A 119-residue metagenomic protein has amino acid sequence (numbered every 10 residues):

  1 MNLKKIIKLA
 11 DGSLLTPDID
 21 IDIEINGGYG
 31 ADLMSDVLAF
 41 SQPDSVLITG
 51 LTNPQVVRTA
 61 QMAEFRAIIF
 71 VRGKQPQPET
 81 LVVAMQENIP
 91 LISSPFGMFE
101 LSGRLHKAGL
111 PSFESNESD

Functional and structural regions predicted by a protein language model:
M1-N2: Absolute protein N-terminus
I7-K8: N-terminal intrinsically disordered, cationic/polar leader segments that include organellar targeting peptides
G12-D18, S112: Short secondary-structure junctions
L14, Y29-D32: Compositionally biased, intrinsically disordered low-complexity regions
I19, N26: Histidine/lysine/aspartate-rich catalytic loop segments that bind and position anionic ligands
D22-I23, A31-V46, L51-D119: Feature captures the catalytic cores and cofactor-binding loops of soluble hydro-lyases/lyases that act on carboxylate
